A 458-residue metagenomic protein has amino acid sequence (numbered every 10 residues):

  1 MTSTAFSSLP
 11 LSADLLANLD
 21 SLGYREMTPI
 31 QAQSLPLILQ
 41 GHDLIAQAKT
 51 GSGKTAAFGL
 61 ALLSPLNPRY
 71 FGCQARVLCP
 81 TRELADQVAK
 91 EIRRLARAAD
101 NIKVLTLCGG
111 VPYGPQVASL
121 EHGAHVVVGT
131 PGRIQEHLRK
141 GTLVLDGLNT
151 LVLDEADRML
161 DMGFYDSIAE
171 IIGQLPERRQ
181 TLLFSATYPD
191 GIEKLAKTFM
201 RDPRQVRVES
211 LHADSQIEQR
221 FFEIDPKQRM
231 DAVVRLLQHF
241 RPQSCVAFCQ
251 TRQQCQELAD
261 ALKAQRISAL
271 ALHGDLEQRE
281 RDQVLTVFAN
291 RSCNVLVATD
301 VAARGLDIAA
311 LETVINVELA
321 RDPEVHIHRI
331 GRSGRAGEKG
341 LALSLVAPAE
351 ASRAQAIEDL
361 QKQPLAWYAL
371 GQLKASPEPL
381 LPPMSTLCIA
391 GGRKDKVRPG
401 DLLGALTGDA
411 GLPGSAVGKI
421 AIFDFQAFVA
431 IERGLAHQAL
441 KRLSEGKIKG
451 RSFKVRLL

Functional and structural regions predicted by a protein language model:
M1-Q47: Conserved pre-motif I regulatory segment
D14-Y24, Y70-R139, G147-T150, E193-K194 (+4 more regions): Conserved nucleic-acid-binding Ia/Ib motif block in the N-terminal RecA-like helicase ATPase lobe
A32-L44, T55-Y70, K90-A96, Q135 (+1 more regions): Walker A/P-loop NTP-binding motif
V144-A213, I357-P364: Post-DEXD/H (motif II) to motif III coupling segment of the RecA-like Helicase ATP-binding lobe
G147, R304-L319, L341-S344: A short beta-strand element within the Helicase C-terminal
Q216-A261: Conserved interdomain hinge at the start of the Helicase C-terminal
V295, D322, I330-G371: Conserved segment of the helicase C-terminal RecA-like domain
A375-L458: Non-catalytic terminal extensions of ATP-dependent helicases
